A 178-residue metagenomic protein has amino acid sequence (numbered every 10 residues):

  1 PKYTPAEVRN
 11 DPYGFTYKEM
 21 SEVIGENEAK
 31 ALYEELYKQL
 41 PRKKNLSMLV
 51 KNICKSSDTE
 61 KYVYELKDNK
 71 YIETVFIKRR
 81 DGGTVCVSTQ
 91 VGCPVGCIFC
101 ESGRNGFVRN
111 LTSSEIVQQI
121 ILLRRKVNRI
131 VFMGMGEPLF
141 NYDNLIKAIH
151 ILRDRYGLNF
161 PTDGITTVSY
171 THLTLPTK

Functional and structural regions predicted by a protein language model:
P1-G83: Flexible, acidic/Gly-rich N-terminal and inter-domain linker regions that tether and position cofactor-handling modules
K78-E115, L122: Canonical Radical SAM [4Fe-4S] cluster-binding loop centered on the CxxxCxxC motif and its immediate flanking residues
E115-L122, K147-L152: Active-site glycine-rich loop that binds ribose-phosphate moieties when present
I121-M135: Short Fe-S-cluster ligation motifs
R125, L158-D163: Short helix-terminating capping/connector loops at secondary-structure junctions
F140, R153: Internal gly/pro-rich beta-alpha loop/helix module that stabilizes soluble enzyme cofactors or their anionic handles
T167: Conserved, mostly hydrophobic/aromatic
T171-T177: Conserved small/polar residues in nucleotide/adenosyl-binding loops
